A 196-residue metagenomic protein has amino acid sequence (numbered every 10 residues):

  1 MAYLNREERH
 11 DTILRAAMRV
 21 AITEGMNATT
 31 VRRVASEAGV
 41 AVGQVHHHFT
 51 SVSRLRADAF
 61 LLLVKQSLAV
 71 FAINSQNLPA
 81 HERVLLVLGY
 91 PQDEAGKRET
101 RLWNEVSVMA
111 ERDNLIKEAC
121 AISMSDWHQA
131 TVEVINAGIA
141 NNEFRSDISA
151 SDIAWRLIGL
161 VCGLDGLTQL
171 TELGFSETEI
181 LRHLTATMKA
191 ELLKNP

Functional and structural regions predicted by a protein language model:
M1-E8, L170, P196: N-terminal intrinsically disordered/low-complexity leader segments
R9-T12, A16-R54, D58: Helix-turn-helix
T50-R54, S75, E111, L115 (+1 more regions): Residues in soluble alpha-helical coiled-coils and helical-bundle/repeat scaffolds
D58, A69-T100, A150-L157, L181: Hydrophobic alpha-helical connector segments
L61-S67: Short, basic, alpha-helical segments at the C-terminal edge of helix-turn-helix-like DNA-binding modules
E82, L115-A121, S125, I139-M188 (+1 more regions): Hydrophobic/aromatic-rich alpha-helical bundle segments in the mid-to-C-terminal region
R83, A95-E118: Amphipathic alpha-helical segments used for helix-helix packing
